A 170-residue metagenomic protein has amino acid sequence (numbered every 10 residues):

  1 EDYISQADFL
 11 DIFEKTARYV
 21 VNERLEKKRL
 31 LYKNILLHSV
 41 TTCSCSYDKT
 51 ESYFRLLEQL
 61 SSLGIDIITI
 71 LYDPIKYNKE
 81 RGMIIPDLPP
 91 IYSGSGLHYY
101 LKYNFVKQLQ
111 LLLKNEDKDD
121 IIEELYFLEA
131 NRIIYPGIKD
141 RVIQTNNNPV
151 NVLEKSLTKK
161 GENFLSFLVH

Functional and structural regions predicted by a protein language model:
E1-V21: Amphipathic, membrane-active segments
N22, E26-H170: Long, helix-rich, hydrophobic modules that act as membrane-proximal anchors or helical bundle/coiled-coil regulators
